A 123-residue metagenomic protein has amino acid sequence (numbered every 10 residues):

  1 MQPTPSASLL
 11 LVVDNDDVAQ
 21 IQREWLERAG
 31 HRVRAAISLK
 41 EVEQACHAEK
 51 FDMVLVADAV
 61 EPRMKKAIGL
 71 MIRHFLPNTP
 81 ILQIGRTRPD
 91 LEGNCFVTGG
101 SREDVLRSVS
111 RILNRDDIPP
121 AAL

Functional and structural regions predicted by a protein language model:
M1-D16, K66, R88-D90, S101-L123: Non-catalytic signal-transmission and effector/linker regions of two-component phosphorelay proteins
S8, R32, K50-D52, P80: Structural signature of beta-strand start/N-cap positions in the alpha/beta core of ABC transporter nucleotide-binding
D16-R34: Two-component/phosphorelay signaling modules centered on CheY-like receiver
A35-M53: Acidic, metal-coordinating helix/loop segments flanking the phosphotransfer/catalytic sites of two-component signaling
E41, E61, T87-L91: Negatively charged, flexible loop motifs adjacent to catalytic sites in prokaryotic signal transduction proteins
H47-E49, I72-N78, T87-R88: Conserved phosphotransfer cores of two-component systems
L55-L76: Conserved phosphotransfer microenvironments
